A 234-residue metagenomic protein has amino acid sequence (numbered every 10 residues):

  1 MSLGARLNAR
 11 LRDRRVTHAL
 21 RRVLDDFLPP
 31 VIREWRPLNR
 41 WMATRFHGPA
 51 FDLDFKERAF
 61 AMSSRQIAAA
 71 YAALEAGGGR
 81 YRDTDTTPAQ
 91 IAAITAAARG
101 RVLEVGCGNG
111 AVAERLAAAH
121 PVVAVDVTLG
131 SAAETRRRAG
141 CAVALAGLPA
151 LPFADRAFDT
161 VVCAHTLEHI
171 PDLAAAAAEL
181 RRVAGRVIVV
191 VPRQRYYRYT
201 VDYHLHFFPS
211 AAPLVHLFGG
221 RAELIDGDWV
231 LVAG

Functional and structural regions predicted by a protein language model:
M1-A154, A177, V201-G234: Conserved N-terminal segment of class I S-adenosyl-L-methionine
G100, D159, G185: Conserved acidic residues
P152-D155, I170-P171, R198: Activation segment
V162: A conserved beta-strand element that flanks and buttresses the S-adenosyl-L-methionine
H165-H169: Short catalytic micro-motifs in class I SAM-dependent methyltransferases
I170-E179: A short, conserved alpha-helix within the catalytic core of class I
A184-Y196: Conserved beta-strand signature within the Rossmann-like core of class I S-adenosyl-L-methionine
